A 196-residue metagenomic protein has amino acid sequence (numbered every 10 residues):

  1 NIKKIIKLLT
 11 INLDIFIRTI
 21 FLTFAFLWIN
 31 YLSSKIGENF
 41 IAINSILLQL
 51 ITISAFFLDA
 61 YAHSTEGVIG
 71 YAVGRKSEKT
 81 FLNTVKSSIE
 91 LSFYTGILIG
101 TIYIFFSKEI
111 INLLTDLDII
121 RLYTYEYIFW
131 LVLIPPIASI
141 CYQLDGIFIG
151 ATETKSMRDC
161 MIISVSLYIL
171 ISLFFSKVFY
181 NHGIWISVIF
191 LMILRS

Functional and structural regions predicted by a protein language model:
N1-F16, I69-I134, F174-S196: Short alpha-helical transmembrane segments in multi-pass integral membrane proteins
N1-W28, L32, I53, F57 (+4 more regions): Hydrophobic faces of transmembrane alpha-helices in multi-pass small-molecule transporters and flippases across diverse
I11, N30, F56-D59, Y103 (+3 more regions): Structural signal for membrane-spanning alpha-helices in multi-pass inner-membrane proteins, emphasizing helix cores
L13, A25, I29, T65 (+4 more regions): Hydrophobic/aromatic residues in alpha-helical transmembrane segments
I20-I53, Y71-A72, E109-D118: Helix-terminus/linker motif at the lipid-water interface of multi-pass membrane proteins
K35-E38, R75, G150-A151, V178: Helix-loop interface residues and adjacent transmembrane-helix termini in multi-pass membrane transporters, primarily
I43-F105, S139-T152, S156: Small-residue-rich hydrophobic transmembrane alpha-helices
L50-S54, D118-L144, D159: Alpha-helical transmembrane segments of multi-pass membrane proteins
